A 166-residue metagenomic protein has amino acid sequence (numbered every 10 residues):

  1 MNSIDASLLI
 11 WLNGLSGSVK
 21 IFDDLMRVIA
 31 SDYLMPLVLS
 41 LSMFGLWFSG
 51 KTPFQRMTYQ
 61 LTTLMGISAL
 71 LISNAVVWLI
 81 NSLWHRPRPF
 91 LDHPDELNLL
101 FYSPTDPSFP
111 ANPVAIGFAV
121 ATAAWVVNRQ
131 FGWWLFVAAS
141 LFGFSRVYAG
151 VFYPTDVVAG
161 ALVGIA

Functional and structural regions predicted by a protein language model:
M1-L39, V77-T105: N-terminal transmembrane-helix/juxtamembrane module of multi-pass inner/ER membrane proteins
I21, F54-L61, N128-W134: Membrane-helix interface segments
A30-S49, P113-F118: Hydrophobic alpha-helical transmembrane segments
D32, P36, G66-N74, A161 (+1 more regions): Alpha-helical transmembrane spans of integral membrane proteins, capturing the lipid-embedded, hydrophobic core of TM
F44-V76: Interfacial segments of alpha-helical transmembrane regions
K51-T52, S82-F90, V151, T155: Transmembrane helix-loop junctions in multipass membrane proteins, especially transporters and channels
I67-N81, W133-R146: Small-polar-interrupted transmembrane alpha-helices in polytopic inner-membrane proteins
L99-A166: Membrane-embedded catalytic cores of phosphoryl/pyrophosphoryl-handling enzymes
